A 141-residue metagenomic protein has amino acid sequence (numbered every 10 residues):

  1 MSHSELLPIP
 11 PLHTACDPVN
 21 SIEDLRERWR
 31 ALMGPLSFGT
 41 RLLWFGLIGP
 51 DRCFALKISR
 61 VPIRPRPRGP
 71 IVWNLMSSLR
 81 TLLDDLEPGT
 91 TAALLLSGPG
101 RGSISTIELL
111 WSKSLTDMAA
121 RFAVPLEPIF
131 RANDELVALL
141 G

Functional and structural regions predicted by a protein language model:
M1-G141: Polybasic/polar functional segments that serve as interface/processing modules
